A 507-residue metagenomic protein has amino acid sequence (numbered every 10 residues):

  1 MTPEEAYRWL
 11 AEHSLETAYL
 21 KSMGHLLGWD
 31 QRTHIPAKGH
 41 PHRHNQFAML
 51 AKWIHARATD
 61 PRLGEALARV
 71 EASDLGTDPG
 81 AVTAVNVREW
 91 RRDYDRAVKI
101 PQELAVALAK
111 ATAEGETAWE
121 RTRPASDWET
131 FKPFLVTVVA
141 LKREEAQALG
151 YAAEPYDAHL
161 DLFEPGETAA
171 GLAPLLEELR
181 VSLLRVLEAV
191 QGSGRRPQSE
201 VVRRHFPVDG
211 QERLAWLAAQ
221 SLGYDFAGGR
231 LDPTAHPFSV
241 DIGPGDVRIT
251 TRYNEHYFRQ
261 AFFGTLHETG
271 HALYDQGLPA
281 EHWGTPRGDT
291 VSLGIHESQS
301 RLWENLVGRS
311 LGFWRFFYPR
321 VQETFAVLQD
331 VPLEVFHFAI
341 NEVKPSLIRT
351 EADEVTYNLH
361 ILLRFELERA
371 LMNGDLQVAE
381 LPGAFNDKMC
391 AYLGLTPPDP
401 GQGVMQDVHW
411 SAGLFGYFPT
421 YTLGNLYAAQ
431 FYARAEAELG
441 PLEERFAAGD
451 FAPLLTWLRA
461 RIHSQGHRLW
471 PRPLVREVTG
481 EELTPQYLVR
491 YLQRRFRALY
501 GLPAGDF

Functional and structural regions predicted by a protein language model:
M1-P165, R468, Q493-G505: A well-structured
T2-A6, S22-G28, K38, H42 (+3 more regions): C-terminal, non-catalytic "cap/extension" segments appended to globular domains
L10, G150, H267, S300 (+3 more regions): Divalent metal-coordination and catalytic microenvironments
H42, L104-A107, F134-T137, L175 (+13 more regions): Secondary-structure capping and boundary motifs in well-ordered enzyme cores
L108-F258: Contiguous, non-catalytic segments that form substrate-binding/exosite surfaces or channel walls
A227-G228, A280-T285, R309-P319, V378-A379 (+1 more regions): Acidic/polar loop patches that form or flank catalytic/metal-binding clefts of enzymes that bind anionic ligands
Q260-A280, E297-R301: Active-site recognition of the HExxH zinc-binding catalytic motif
D289-L333: Post-HExxH zinc-binding segment in Zn-dependent metallohydrolases
